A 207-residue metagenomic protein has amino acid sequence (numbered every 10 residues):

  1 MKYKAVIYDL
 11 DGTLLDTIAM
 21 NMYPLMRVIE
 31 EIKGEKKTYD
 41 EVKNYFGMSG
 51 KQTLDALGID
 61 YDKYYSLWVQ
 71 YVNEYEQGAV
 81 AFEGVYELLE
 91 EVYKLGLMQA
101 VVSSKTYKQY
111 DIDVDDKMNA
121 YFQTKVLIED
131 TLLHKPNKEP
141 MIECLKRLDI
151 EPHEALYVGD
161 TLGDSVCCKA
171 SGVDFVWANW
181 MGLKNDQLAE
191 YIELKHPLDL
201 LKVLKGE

Functional and structural regions predicted by a protein language model:
M1-K4, L97, T106-E207: Asp-based, Mg2+/Mn2+-dependent phosphohydrolase catalytic module
K2-L88, K94-L95: N-terminal helical cap/lid subdomain that shapes the substrate entry/recognition surface in HAD-like hydrolases
T13, S103-K105: Conserved phosphate-coupling serine/threonine residues in phosphotransfer and NTP-handling enzymes
D40-E41, Y65, S103, L156 (+1 more regions): Short loop/turn and capping residues at structural boundaries
Y75-A79, S104, H134: Transmembrane alpha-helical core positions of polytopic small-molecule transporters
E87, E91, E143-K146: Surface-exposed charged/polar residues within alpha-helices that form helix-capping/stabilizing sites and interaction
